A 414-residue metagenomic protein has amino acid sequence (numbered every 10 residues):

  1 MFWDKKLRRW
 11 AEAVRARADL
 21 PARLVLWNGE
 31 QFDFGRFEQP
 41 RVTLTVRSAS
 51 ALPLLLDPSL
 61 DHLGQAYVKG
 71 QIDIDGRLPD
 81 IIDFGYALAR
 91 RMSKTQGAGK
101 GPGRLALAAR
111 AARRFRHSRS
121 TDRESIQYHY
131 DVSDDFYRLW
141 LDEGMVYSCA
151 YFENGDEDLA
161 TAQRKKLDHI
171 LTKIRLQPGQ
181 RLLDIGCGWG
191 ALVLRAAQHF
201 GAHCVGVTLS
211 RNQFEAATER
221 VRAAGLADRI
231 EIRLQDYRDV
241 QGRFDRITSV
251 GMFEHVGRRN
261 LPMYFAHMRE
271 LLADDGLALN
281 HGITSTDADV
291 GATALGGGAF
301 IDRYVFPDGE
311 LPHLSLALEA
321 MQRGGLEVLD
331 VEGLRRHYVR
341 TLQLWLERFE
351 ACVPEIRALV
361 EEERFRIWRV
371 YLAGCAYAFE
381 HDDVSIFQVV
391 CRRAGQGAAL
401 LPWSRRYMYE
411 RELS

Functional and structural regions predicted by a protein language model:
M1-Q163, H169: Feature captures hydrophobic
P178-G186: Conserved class I S-adenosyl-L-methionine
W189-F200: Conserved SAM-binding loop of SAM-dependent methyltransferases across substrates and taxa, primarily the Class I
A217-T218: Conserved SAM-binding loop
R238-I247: A short acidic, Gly/Pro-enriched loop at the edge of an enzyme's catalytic core that lines a small-molecule cofactor
P262-D274: A short glycine-rich, Lys/Arg-flanked "PGG" loop and its adjoining helix->strand segment in the class I
D275-I283: Conserved beta-strand signature within the Rossmann-like core of class I S-adenosyl-L-methionine
I283-A399, Y409-E412: Substrate-binding/catalytic lobe of Class I Rossmann-like enzymes that use SAM or dcSAM, i.e., the mid-to-C-terminal
